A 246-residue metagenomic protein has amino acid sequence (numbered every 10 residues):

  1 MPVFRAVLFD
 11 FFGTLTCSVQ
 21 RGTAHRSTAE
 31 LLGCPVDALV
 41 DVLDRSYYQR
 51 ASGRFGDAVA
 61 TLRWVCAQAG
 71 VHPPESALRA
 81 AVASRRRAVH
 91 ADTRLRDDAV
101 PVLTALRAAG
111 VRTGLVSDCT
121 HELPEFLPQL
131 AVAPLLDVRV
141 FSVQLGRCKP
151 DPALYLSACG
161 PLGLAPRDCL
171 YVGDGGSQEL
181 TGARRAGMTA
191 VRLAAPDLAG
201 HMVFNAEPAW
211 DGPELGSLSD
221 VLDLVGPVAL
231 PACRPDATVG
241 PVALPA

Functional and structural regions predicted by a protein language model:
M1-F9, L31-C34, S76, V100 (+2 more regions): Asp-based, Mg2+/Mn2+-dependent phosphohydrolase catalytic module
M1-P101, A109, H121, E125: N-terminal helical cap/lid subdomain that shapes the substrate entry/recognition surface in HAD-like hydrolases
